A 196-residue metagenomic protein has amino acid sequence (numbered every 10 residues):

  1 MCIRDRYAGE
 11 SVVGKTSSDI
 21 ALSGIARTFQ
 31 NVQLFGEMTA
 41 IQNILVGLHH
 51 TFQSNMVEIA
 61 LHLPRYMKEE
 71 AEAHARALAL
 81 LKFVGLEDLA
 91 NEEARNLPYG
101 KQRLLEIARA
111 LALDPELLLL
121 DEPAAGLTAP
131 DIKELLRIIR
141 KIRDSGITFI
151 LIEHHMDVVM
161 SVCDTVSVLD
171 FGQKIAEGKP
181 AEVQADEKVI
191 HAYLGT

Functional and structural regions predicted by a protein language model:
M1: Conserved PLP-dependent catalytic core of the aminotransferase class-I/II
R4-T196: Glycine-rich phosphate-binding loops of nucleotide-dependent enzymes
